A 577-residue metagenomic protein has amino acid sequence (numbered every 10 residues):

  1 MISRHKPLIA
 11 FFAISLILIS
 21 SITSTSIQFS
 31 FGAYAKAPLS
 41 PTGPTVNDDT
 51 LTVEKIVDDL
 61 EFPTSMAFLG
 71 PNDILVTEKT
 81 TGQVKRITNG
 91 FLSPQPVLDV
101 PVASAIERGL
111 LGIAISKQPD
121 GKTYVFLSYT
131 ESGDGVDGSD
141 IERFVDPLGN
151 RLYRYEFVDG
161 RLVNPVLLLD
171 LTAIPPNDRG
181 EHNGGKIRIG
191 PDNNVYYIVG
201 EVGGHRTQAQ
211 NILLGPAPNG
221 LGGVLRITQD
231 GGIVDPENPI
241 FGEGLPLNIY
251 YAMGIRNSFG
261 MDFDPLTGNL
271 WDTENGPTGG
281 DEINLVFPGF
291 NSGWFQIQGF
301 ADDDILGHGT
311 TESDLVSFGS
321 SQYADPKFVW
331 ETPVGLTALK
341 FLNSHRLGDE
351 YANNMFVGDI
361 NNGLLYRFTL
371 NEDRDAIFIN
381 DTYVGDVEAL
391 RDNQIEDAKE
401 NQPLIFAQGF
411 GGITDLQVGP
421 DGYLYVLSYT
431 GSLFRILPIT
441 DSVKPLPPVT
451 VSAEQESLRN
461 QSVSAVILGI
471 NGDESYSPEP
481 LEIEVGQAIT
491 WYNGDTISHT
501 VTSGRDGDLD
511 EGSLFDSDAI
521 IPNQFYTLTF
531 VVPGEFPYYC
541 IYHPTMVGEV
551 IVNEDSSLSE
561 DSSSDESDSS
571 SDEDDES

Functional and structural regions predicted by a protein language model:
M1-S30, S577: Secretory targeting signatures
F29-R206, G260-F263, G268-G276, T332-I377 (+1 more regions): Acidic, Gly/Ser/Thr-rich repeat motifs that build Ca2+-stabilized beta-propeller blades
Y34-G43, R108-L110, Q118, S132-G133 (+2 more regions): Beta-propeller domain segments
D48-L60, P94-G109, P165-E181, G231-I255 (+3 more regions): Gly/Pro-rich loop segments of beta-rich domains
Y124, D281-E282, Y351, H499-S503: Beta-strand acidic-aromatic groove motif in beta-rich domains, primarily in extracellular
P445-E560, E576: Extracytoplasmic copper-binding redox domains, predominantly the cupredoxin/blue-copper superfamily
S563-S577: Long, low-complexity, intrinsically disordered segments
